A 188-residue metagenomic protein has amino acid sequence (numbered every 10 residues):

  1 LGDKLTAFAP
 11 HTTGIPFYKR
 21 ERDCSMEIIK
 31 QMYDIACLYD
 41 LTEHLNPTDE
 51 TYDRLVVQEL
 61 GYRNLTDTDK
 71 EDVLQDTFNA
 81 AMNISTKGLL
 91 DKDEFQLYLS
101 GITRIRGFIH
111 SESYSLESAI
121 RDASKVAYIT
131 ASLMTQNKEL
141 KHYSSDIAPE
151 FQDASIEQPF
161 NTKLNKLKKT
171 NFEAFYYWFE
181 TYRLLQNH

Functional and structural regions predicted by a protein language model:
L1-S111, E117-H188: Catalytic cores of NTP-dependent nucleotidyl/adenyl transfer enzymes across multiple folds
